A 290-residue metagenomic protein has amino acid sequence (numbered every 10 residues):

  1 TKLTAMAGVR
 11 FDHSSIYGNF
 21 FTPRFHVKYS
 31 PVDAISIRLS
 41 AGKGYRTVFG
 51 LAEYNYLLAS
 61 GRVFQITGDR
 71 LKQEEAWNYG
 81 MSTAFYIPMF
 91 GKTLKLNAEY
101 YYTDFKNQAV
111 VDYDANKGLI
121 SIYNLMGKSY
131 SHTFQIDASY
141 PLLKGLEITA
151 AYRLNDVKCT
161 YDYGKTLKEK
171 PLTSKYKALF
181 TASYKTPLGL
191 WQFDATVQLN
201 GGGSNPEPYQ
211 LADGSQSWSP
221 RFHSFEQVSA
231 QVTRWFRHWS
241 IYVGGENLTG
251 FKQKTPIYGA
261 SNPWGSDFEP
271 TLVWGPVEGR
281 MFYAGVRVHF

Functional and structural regions predicted by a protein language model:
T1, F25-Y29, M81-F85, I136-Y140 (+5 more regions): Residues on the lipid-exposed face of transmembrane beta-strands in outer-membrane beta-barrel proteins
T1-K2, F21, Y29-D33, E75 (+10 more regions): Outer-membrane beta-barrel strand-turn architecture
T1-S36, T47-V48, L58, G164-K165: Signature of Gram-negative outer-membrane beta-barrel scaffolds
K2-A5, L96-D104, N124-Y209, R287-H289: Gram-negative outer-membrane beta-barrel transporters
V9-S15, A41-T47, Y56, F85-I87 (+8 more regions): Transmembrane beta-strands of outer-membrane beta-barrel pores
F11, N19-F21, E75-Y79, K128-H132 (+5 more regions): Residues that define the transmembrane beta-barrel architecture of outer-membrane proteins
S30, S36-R38, K72-Y130: Membrane-embedded beta-barrel scaffold of Gram-negative outer-membrane proteins
L199-Y209, T233-F290: C-terminal beta-signal and adjacent terminal beta-strands/loops of Gram-negative outer-membrane beta-barrel proteins
